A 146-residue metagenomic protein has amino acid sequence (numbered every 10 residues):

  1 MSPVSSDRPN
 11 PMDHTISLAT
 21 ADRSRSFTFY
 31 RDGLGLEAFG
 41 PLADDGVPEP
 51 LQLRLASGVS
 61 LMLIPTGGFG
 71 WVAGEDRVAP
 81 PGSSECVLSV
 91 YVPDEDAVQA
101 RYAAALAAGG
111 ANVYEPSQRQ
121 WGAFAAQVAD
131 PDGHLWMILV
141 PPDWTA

Functional and structural regions predicted by a protein language model:
M1-F27, E85-V90, P141-A146: N-terminal beta-strand motif that seeds the catalytic metal site of vicinal oxygen chelate
S2-P9, Y102-A146: Vicinal oxygen chelate
P3-S6, V72-V78: Short beta-strand/turn micro-motifs at beta-sheet edges
R8-N10, D45, P80-G82: A generic structural micro-feature
D13-A21, L51-L55, G74-A104, F124-A129: Vicinal oxygen chelate
S17-F69: Core segments of cupin and vicinal oxygen chelate
R25, E37-A38, L63, V78 (+2 more regions): Hydrophobic/basic alpha-helical segments enriched in Actinobacteria
V47, F69-D76, A146: A short, acidic/glycine-rich surface segment
